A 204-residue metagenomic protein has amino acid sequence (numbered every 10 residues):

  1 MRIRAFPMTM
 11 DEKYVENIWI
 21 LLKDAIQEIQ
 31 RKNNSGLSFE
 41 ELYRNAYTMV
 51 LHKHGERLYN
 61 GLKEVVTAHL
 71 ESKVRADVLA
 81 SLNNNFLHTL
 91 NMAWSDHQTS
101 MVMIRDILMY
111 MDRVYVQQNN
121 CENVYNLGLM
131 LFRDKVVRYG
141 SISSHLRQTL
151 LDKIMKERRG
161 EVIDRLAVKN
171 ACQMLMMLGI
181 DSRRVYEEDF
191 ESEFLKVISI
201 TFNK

Functional and structural regions predicted by a protein language model:
M1-K204: Eukaryotic scaffold/interaction segments
